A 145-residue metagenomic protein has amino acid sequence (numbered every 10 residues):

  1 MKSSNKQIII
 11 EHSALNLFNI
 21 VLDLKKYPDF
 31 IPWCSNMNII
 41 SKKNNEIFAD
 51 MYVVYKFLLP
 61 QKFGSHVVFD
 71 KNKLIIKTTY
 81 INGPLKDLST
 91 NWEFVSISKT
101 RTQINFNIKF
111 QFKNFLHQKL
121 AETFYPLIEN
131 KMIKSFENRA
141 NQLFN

Functional and structural regions predicted by a protein language model:
M1-N45: Hydrophobic ligand-binding cavity/cleft-lining segments
K6-I8, M37-I39, F63-F69, S89-S96: Hydrophobic/aromatic beta-strand elements that line small-molecule binding cavities or substrate pockets in beta-rich
S13, K42-N45, N72, I97-R101: Short strand-connecting beta-turns/loops that link adjacent beta-strands
L17-V21, Y27, V67, I104-F106 (+1 more regions): Hydrophobic pocket/interface hotspot
I31, L59-F63, P84-N91: Amphipathic hydrophobic-ligand
I39-I81, S135: Glycine-rich portal/gate segments that line the openings of hydrophobic small-molecule binding cavities
Y80-N130: Beta-strand/loop substructures that line and gate deep hydrophobic ligand-binding cavities in soluble
E137-N145: Short, highly charged C-terminal tails/helix-capping segments
